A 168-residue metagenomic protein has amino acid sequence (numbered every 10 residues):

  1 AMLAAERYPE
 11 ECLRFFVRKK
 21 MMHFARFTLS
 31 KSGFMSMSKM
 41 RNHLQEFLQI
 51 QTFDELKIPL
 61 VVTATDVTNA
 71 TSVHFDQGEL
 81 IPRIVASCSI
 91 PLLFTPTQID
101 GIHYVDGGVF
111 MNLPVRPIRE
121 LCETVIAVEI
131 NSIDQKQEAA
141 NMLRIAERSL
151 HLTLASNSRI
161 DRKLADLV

Functional and structural regions predicted by a protein language model:
M2-V168: Patatin-like phospholipase
